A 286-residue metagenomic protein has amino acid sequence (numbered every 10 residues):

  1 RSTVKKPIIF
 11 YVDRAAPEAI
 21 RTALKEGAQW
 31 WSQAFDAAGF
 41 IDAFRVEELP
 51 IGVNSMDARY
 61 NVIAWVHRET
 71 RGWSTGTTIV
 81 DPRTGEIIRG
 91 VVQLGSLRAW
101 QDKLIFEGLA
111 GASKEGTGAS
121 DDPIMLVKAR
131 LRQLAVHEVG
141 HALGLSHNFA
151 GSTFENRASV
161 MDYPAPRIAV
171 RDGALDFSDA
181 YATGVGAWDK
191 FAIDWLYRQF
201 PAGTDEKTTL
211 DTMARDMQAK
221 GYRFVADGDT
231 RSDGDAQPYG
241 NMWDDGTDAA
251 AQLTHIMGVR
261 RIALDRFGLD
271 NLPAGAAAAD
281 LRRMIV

Functional and structural regions predicted by a protein language model:
R1-I8, R68-W73, T77-D121: Active-site-adjacent "gating/activation" loops or surface patches in catalytic cores
R1-V53: Fold-level signature of zinc-dependent metallopeptidase catalytic domains
A16-T22, T117-A135: Short pre-active-site segment immediately N-terminal to the catalytic Zn-binding motif
A23-W30, A34, A38, R130-L134 (+4 more regions): Generic, well-ordered alpha-helical scaffold segments in large soluble proteins
A28, S32, G39-L94: Carboxylate/His-rich catalytic cores and anion/metal-binding grooves
E48-H67, A129-T183: The catalytic-center signature of Zn2+-dependent metalloproteases
V80, E86-L94, R132-L143, V185-G203: Extended catalytic-interface subdomain
S152-V286: Conserved catalytic/binding loops enriched for acidic/polar residues
